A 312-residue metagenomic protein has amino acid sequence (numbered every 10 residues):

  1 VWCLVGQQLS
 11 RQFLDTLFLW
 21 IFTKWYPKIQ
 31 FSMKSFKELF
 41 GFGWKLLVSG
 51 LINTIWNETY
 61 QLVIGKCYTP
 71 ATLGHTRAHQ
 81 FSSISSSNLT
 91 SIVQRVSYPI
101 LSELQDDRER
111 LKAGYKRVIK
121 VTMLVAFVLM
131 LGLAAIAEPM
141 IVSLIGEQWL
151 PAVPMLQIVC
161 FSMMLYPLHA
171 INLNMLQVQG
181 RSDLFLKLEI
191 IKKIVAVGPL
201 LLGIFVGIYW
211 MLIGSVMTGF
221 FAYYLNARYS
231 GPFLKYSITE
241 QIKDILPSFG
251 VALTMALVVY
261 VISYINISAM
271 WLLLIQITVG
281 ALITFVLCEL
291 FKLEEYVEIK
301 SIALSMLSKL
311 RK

Functional and structural regions predicted by a protein language model:
W2, L17-E58, L62, V96 (+3 more regions): Interhelical loop/hinge segments that connect adjacent transmembrane helices in multipass membrane
C3, M33, G41-V48, H79-S83 (+7 more regions): Short alpha-helical transmembrane interface motifs in multi-pass membrane proteins
C3-I21, S49, N53-N57, Q80 (+4 more regions): Short runs within selected transmembrane alpha-helices of multi-pass transporters and secretion channels
T16-I21, L62, K66, N88-L89 (+10 more regions): Membrane-embedded alpha-helical segments of multi-pass transporters/permeases
K45-I52, K120-V128, F161, L165 (+1 more regions): Hydrophobic alpha-helical transmembrane segments of multipass membrane transporters and ion channels, focusing on
C67-P70, L104-Q105, V178-Q179, F205-V206: Helix-loop interface residues and adjacent transmembrane-helix termini in multi-pass membrane transporters, primarily
H75-I190: Specific pore-lining/lateral-gate transmembrane helices of multi-pass inner-membrane transport and insertion machines
G231-I238, I245, V259-K312: Membrane-proximal transmembrane or re-entrant/amphipathic helices at the cytosolic face
